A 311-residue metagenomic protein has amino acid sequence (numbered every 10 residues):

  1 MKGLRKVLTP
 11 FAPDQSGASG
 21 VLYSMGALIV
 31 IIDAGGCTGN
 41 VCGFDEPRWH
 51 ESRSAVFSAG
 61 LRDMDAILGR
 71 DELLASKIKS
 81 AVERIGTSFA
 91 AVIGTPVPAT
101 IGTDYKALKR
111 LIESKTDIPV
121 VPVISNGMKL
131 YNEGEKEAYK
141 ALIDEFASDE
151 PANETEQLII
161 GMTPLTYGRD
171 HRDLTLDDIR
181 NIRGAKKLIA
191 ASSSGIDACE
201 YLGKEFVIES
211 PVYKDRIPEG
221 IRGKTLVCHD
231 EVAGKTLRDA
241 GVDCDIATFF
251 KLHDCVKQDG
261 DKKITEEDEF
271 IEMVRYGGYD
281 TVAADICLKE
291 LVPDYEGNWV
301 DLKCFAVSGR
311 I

Functional and structural regions predicted by a protein language model:
M1-I311: An N-terminal assembly and electron-transfer interface module characteristic of large anaerobic redox and radical
